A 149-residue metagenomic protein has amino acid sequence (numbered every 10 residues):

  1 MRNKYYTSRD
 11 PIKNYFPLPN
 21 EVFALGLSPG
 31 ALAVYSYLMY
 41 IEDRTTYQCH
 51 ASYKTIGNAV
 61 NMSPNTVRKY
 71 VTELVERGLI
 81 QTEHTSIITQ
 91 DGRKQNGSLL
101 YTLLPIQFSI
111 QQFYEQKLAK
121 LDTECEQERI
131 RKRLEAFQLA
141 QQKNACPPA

Functional and structural regions predicted by a protein language model:
M1-D10, V22-A24, K120, Q127-A149: N-terminal intrinsically disordered, low-complexity, charged/polar
M1-T66, K94: Short recognition helix of helix-turn-helix/winged-helix DNA-binding domains
A33, L100-T102, P147: Generic structural signal for residues positioned in beta-strands
N65-L134: Winged-helix/helix-turn-helix nucleic-acid-interaction surface
